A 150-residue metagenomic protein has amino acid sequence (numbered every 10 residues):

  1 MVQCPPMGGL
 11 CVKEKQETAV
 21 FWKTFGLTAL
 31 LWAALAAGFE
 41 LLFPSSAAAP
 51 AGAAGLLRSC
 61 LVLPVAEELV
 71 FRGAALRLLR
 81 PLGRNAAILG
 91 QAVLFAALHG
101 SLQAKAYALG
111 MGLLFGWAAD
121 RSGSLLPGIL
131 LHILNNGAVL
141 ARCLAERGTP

Functional and structural regions predicted by a protein language model:
M1-G26, S45, L82, G123: Membrane-helix interface linkers and caps
T28-L41, A53-P150: Transmembrane helix-loop-helix hairpins at the membrane interface of multi-pass integral membrane proteins
L41-A47: Short, hydrophobic transmembrane alpha-helix segments
